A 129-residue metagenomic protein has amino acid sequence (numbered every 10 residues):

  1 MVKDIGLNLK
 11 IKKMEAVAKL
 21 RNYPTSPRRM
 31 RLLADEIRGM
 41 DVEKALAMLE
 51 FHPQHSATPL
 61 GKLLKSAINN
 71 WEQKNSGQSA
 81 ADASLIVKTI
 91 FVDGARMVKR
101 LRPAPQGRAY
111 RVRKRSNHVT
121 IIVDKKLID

Functional and structural regions predicted by a protein language model:
V2-T25, L32, D41-D129: Structured, basic alpha/beta domains of bacterial-type, RNA-associated proteins
